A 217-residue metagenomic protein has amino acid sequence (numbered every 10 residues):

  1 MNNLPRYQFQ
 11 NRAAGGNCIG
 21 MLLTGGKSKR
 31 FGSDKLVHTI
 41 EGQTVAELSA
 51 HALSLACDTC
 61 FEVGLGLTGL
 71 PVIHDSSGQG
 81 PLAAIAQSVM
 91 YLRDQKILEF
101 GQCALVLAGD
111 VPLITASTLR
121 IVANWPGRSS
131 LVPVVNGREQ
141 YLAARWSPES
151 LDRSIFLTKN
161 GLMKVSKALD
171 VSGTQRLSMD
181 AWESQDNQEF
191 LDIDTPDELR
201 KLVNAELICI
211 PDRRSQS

Functional and structural regions predicted by a protein language model:
N3-V165, D170-Q188, D197-I210: Nucleotide and nucleotide-moiety/phosphate-recognizing core
L191: Dinucleotide-binding Rossmann-like beta1-alpha1 core, especially the glycine-rich loop that anchors the ADP
I210-S217: Long, low-complexity, intrinsically disordered segments
